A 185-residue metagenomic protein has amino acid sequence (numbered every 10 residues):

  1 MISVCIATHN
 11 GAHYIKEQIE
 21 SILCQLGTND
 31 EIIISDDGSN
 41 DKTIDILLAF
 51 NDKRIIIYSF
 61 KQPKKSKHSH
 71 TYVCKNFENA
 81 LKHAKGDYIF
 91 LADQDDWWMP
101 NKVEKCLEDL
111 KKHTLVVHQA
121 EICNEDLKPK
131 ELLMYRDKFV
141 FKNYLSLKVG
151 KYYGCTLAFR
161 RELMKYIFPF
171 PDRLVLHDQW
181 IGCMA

Functional and structural regions predicted by a protein language model:
M1-S3, S21, E31, W180: Cell-envelope/extracellular polymer assembly enzymes that use nucleotide-activated donors
G11-C24: Short, well-formed alpha-helical segments that are part of the catalytic scaffolds of diverse glycosyltransferases
K16, D41-A49, N101: Acidic helix N-cap motif at the loop->helix transition within catalytic regions of sugar-transfer enzymes
D36-D45, Q62: A conserved acidic beta->alpha catalytic loop
Q62-A84: Glycine-rich, basic loop-to-helix element that forms the pyrophosphate-binding segment of sugar-nucleotide handling
I89: Short aromatic/hydrophobic "clamp" motif used to bind/position activated sugar donors
W97, N101-K130: Conserved donor NDP-sugar-binding/catalytic core segment of glycosyltransferases
N143-A185: Conserved nucleotide-sugar donor-binding catalytic segment
